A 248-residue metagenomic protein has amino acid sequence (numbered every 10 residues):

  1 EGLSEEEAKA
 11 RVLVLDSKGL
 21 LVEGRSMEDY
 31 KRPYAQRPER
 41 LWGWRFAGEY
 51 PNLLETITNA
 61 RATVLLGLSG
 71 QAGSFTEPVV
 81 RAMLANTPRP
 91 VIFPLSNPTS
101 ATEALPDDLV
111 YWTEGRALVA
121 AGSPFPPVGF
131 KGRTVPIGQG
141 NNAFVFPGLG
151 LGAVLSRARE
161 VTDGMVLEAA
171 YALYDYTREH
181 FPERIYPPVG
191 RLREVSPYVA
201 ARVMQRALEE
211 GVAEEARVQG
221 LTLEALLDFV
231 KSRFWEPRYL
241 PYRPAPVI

Functional and structural regions predicted by a protein language model:
E1, E23-D29, E77-V80, E103-D108 (+1 more regions): Short acidic, glycine/serine/threonine-rich loops at helix termini
E1, Q71, D175: Conserved helix-loop functional segments at active or binding sites
E1-V64, E214: Glycine-rich phosphate/diphosphate-binding loop of Rossmann-like nucleotide-binding domains
L20-P33, R40, T87-I92, P98-T99 (+2 more regions): Anionic-ligand anchoring segments at beta-strand to alpha-helix junctions in alpha/beta enzyme folds, i.e., glycine
W44-Y50, A72, T134-I137: A general structural motif
E49-E114, F125, N142, R157: Long hydrophobic segments that form regular secondary structure
P94-L221, F229, A245-P246: Adenosine-phosphate binding glycine-rich loop
F234-I248: Active-site loops and adjacent core secondary-structure elements that bind or stabilize anionic groups
